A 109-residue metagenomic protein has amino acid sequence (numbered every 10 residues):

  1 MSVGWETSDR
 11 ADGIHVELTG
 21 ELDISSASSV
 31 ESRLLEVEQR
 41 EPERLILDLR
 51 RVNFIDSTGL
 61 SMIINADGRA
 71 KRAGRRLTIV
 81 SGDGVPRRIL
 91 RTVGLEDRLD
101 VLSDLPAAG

Functional and structural regions predicted by a protein language model:
M1-N53, I64-G109: STAS-like cytosolic regulatory interaction modules
D56: Conserved G/P- and acidic residue-centered "switch" motifs that form tight phosphate/ATP-binding loops in soluble
